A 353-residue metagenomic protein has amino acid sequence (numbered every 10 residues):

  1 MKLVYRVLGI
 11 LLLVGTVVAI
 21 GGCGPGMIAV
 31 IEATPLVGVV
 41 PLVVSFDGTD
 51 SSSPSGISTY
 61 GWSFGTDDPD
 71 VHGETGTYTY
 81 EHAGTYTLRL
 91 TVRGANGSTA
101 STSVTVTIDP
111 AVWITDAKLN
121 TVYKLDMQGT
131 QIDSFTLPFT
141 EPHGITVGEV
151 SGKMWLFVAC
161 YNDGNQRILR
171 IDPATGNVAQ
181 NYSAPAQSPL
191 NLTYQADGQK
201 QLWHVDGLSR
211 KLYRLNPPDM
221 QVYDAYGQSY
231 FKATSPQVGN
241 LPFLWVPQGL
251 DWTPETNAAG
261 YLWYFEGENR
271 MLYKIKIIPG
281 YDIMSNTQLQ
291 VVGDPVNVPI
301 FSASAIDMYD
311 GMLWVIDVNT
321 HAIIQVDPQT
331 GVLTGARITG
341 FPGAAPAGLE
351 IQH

Functional and structural regions predicted by a protein language model:
G22-P110: Extracellular/lumenal mature domains of secreted and surface-exposed proteins
V39, T105-S134, Q352: An edge-strand/N-cap motif at the start of beta-rich repeat modules
V112-I114, W155-A159, Q201-H204, Y213 (+2 more regions): Conserved beta-propeller blade signature
A117, A159-D163, G207-L208, P217 (+3 more regions): Short loop/turn segments immediately following the C-termini of beta-strands
T121-Y123, Q166-L169, K211-R214, M271-Y273 (+1 more regions): A short loop-to-beta-strand structural motif that recurs across blades of beta-propeller domains
D126-T130, D172-G176, N216-M220, K276-Y281 (+1 more regions): Short loop/turn segments that connect beta-strands within beta-propeller blades
I132-L137, A179-A184, V222-N240, I283-N297 (+1 more regions): Beta-propeller fold detector
P138-K153, A184-K200, N240-A258, V296-D310 (+1 more regions): Beta-rich, blade/repeat-based domains predominating in secreted/periplasmic proteins but also intracellular
